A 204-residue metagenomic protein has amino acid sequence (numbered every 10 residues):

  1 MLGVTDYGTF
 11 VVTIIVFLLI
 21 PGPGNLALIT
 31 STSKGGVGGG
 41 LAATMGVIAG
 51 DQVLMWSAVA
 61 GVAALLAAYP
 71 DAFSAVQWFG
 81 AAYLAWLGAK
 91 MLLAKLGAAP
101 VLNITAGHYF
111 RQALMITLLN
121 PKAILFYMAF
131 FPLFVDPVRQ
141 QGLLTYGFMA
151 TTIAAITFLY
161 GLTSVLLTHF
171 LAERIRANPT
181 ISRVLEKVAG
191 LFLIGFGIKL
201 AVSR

Functional and structural regions predicted by a protein language model:
L2-S74, A129-A154, V165: Juxtamembrane transmembrane-helix termini in multi-pass membrane transport proteins
G8-T13, A82-A85, Q112-M115, T152-I153 (+1 more regions): Short alpha-helical transmembrane interface motifs in multi-pass membrane proteins
I15, L19, Q52-V53, A89 (+3 more regions): Hydrophobic/aromatic residues within the transmembrane alpha-helices of Major Facilitator Superfamily
V37-G46, I104-M115, P179: Juxtamembrane helix-capping/reentrant segments at transmembrane boundaries
S57-V59, L119-F130, F192-R204: Hydrophobic alpha-helical transmembrane segments in multi-pass integral membrane proteins
A67-L96, Y160-S164, T168, A172-R204: Selective transmembrane alpha-helices of multi-pass membrane proteins
L93-H108: Flexible cytoplasmic inter-helical loops of multi-pass small-molecule transporters
